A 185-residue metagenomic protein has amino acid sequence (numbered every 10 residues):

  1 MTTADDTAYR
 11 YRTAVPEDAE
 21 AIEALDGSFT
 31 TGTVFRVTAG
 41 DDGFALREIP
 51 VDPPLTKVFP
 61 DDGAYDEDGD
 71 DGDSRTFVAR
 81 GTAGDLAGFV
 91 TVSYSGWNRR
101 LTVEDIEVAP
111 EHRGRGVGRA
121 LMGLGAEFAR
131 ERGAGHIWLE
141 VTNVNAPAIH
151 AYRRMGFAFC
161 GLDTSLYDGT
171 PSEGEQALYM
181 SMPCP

Functional and structural regions predicted by a protein language model:
M1-Y9: Basic/polar N-terminal segments that are highly enriched at the extreme N-terminus, encompassing both cleavable
T2-T3, G135, T142-I149, M155-A158 (+1 more regions): C-terminal "cap" of GNAT-fold acetyltransferases
R12: General small-molecule cofactor/ligand-binding pocket signal
V15-D18, N145: Acidic/polar helix N-cap motif
P16, A24-E104, A109-E111, M122-L124 (+3 more regions): Acetyl-CoA-dependent GNAT
A21, T102, P147: Amphipathic alpha-helical recognition patches that constitute DNA-binding helices
T82-D85, A109-G123, E127, E131-R132 (+2 more regions): Conserved glycine-rich acetyl-CoA-binding loop
L101, A129-E140: Conserved GNAT acetyl-CoA-binding A-motif
